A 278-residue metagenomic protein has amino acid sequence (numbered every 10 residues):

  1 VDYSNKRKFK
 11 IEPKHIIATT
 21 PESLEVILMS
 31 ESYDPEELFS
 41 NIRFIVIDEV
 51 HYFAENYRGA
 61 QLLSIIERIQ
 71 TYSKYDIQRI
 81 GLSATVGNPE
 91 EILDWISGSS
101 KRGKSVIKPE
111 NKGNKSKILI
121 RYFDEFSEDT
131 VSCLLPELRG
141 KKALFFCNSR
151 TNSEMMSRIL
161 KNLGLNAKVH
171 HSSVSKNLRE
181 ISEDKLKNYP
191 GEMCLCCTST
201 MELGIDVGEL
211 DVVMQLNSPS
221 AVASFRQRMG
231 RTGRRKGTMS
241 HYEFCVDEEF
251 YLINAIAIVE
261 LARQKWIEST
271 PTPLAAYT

Functional and structural regions predicted by a protein language model:
V1-V26, D94, N166-V169: Conserved nucleic-acid-binding Ia/Ib motif block in the N-terminal RecA-like helicase ATPase lobe
S4-F9, K168, V174-T198: Conserved helicase ATPase core of P-loop NTP-dependent helicases/translocases
I11-E31, L186-G204: Conserved two-lobed SF2 helicase motor
P21-Y75: SF2 helicase catalytic motif II
E67, Q78-M155, E248-E249, E260: Conserved interdomain linker/interface between the two RecA-like ATPase lobes of SF2 helicase motors
T151-V169: Conserved helicase motor "Helicase C" RecA-like lobe of SF1/SF2 P-loop NTPases
P190-E192, S218-P271: Conserved segment of the helicase C-terminal RecA-like domain
C196, M201-N217, E243: A short beta-strand element within the Helicase C-terminal
